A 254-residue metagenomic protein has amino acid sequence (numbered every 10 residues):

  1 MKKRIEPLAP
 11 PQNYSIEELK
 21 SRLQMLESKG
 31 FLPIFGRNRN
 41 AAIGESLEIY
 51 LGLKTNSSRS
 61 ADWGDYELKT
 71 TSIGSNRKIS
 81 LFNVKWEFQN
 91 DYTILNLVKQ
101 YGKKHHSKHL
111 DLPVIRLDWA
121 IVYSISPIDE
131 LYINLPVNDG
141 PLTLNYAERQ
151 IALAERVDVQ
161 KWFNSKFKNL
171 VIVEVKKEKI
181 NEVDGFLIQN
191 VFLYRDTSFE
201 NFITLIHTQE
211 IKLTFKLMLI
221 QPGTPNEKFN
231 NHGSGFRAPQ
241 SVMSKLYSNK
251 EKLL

Functional and structural regions predicted by a protein language model:
M1-G64, T70-L254: Nucleic-acid endonuclease domains
